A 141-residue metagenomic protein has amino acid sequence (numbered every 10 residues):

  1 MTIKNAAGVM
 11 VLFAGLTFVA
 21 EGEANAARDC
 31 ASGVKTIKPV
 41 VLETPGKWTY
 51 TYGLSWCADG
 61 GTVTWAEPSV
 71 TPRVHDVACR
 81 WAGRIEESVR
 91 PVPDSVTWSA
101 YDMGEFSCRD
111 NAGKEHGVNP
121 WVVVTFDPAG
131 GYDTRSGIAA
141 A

Functional and structural regions predicted by a protein language model:
M1-T49: N-terminal prepro-regions of secreted/extracellular proteins
F13-E21, T64-E67, V92-W98: Short, intrinsically disordered, charge-biased short linear motifs at domain edges
E23, Y50, P72, S99-D102: Residue-level signal for mature regions of secreted extracellular proteins and peptides
R28-V77: Short, surface-exposed binding/anchoring microloops in extracellular/periplasmic proteins
S32-P39, N119, T134-G137: Short Trp-Ser/Thr-centered turn/loop motifs at beta-strand boundaries
V70-H75, G131-A141: A short, surface-exposed interaction/processing loop segment used at functional sites
D76-E87: A short, amphipathic edge element
E86-S136: Extracytosolic low-complexity repeat regions of secreted or lipid-anchored proteins
